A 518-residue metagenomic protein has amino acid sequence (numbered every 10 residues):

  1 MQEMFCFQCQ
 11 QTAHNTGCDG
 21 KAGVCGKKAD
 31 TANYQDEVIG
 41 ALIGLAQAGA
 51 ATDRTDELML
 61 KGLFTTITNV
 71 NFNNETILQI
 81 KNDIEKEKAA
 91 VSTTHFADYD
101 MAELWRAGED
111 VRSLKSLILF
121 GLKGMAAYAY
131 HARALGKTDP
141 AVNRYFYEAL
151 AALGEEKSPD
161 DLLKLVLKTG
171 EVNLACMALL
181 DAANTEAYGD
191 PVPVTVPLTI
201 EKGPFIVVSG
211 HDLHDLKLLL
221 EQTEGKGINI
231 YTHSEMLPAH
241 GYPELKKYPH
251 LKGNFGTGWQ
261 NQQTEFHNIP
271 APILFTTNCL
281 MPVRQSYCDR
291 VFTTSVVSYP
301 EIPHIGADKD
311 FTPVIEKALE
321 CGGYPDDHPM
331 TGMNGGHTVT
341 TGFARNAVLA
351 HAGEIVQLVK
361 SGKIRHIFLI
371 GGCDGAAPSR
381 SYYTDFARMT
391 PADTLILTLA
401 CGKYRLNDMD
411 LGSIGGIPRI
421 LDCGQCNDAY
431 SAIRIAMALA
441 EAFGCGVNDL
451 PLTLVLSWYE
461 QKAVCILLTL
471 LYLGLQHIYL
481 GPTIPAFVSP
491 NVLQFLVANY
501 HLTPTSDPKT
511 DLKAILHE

Functional and structural regions predicted by a protein language model:
Q2-G203, V207, G227, S234-L237 (+1 more regions): Long, compositionally biased, glycine/small-hydrophobic-enriched stretches that function as flexible linkers, tethers
Q2-T31, Q35-D36, K168-E518: Anaerobic metallocofactor- and corrinoid-dependent redox/one-carbon enzyme cores, especially those from methanogenesis
